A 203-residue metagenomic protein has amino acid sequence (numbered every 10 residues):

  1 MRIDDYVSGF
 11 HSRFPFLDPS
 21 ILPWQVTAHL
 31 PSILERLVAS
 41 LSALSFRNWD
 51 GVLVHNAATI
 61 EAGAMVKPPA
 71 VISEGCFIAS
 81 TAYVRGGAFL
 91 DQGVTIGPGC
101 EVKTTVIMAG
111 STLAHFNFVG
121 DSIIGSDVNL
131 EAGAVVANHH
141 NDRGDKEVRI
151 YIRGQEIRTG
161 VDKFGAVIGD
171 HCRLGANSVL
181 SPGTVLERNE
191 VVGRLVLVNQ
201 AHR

Functional and structural regions predicted by a protein language model:
M1-G51, N56-A57, T184, R188-N189 (+2 more regions): Terminal amphipathic alpha-helical/low-complexity segments used for targeting or macromolecular assembly
P15, I107-G110, A114-R203: Glycine-rich hexapeptide-repeat left-handed beta-helix
L22, R36-L41, E61-C76, T112-G120 (+3 more regions): Charged, low-complexity, helix/coiled-coil-prone segments
R47-N48, A64-V66, V84, C100 (+3 more regions): Short, small/polar residue-rich loop motifs at catalytic or cofactor-binding pockets
N56, I60-G99: Glycine-rich active-site/cofactor-binding loop and its immediate structural neighborhood
